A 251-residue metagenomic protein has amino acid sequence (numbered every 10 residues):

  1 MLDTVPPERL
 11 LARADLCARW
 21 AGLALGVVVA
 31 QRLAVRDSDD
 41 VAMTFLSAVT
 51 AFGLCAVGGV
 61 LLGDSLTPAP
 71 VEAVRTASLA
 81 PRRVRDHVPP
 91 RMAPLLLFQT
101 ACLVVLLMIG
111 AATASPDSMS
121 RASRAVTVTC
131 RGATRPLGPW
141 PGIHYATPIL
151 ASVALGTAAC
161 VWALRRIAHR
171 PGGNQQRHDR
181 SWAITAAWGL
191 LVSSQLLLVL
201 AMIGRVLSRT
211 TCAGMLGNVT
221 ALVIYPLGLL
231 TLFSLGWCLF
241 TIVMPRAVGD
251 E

Functional and structural regions predicted by a protein language model:
M1-M119: N-terminal membrane-targeting/anchoring modules of bacterial envelope and secretion proteins
R13-W20, T44-A48, P94-L97, A146-I149 (+2 more regions): Alpha-helical transmembrane segments of integral membrane proteins
L16-A24, A48-A56, V153, A186-L190 (+2 more regions): Hydrophobic alpha-helical membrane-embedded or membrane-associated segments
V27-A30, A51-V60, C102-L107, L150-V161 (+1 more regions): Hydrophobic core of alpha-helical transmembrane segments in multi-pass integral membrane proteins
V29-V49, M108-I149, A201-P226: Membrane interfacial helix motifs at helix-loop boundaries and amphipathic/re-entrant anchors
G63-W182, L191-Q195: Generic multipass alpha-helical transmembrane bundles of integral membrane proteins
T157-I167, Q176-E251: C-terminal transmembrane-bundle signature of multipass membrane proteins, characterized by strong activation on
